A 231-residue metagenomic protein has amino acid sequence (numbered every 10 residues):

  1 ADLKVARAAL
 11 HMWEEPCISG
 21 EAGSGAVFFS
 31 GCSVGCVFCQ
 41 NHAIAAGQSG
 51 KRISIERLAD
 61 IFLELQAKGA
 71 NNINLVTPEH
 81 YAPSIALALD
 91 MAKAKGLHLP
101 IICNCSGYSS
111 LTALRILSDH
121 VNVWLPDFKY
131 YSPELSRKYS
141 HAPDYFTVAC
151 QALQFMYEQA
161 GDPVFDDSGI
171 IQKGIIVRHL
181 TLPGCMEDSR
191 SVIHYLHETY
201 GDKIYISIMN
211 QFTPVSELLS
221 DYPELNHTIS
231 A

Functional and structural regions predicted by a protein language model:
A1, G161-A231: Auxiliary Fe-S-binding modules of radical SAM enzymes
D2-W124, S132-E134: Conserved Radical SAM active-site core
A43-S49, K138-P143, D221-I229: Short glycine-enriched, charge-decorated loop/helix-capping segments at active-site entrances that position
A45, A82, G107-S110, F128-F146 (+3 more regions): Conserved radical SAM core fold
S54-R57, D144, V148, G184-D188 (+1 more regions): Soluble or luminal CAZymes and related metallo-dependent hydrolases
I61-E64, M91, F155, Q159-D162 (+1 more regions): A generic secondary-structure signal
Q66-M91, K138, D144, Q154 (+1 more regions): Conserved glycine-rich "GG(E/T)P / GGGxP" loop and the immediately following alpha-helix in the radical SAM core
R137-S168: Anionic-ligand binding region
